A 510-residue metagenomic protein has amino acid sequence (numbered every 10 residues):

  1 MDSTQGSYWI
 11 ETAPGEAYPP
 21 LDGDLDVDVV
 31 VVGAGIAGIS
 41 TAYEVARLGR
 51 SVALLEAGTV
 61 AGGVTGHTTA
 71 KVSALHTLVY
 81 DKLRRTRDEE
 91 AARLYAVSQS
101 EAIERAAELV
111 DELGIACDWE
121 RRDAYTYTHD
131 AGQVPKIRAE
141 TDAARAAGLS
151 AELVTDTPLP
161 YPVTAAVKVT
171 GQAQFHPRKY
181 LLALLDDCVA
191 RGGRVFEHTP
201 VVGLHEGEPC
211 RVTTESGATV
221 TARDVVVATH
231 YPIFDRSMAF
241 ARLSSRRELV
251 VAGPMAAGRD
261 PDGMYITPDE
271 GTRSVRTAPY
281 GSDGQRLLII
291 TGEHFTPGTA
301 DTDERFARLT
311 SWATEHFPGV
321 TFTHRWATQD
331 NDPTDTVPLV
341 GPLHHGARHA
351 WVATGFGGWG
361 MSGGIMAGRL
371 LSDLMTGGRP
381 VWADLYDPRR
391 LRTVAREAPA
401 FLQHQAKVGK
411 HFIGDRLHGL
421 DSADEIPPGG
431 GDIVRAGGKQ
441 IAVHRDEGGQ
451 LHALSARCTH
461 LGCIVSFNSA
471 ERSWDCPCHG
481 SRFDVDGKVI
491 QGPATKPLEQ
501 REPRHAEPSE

Functional and structural regions predicted by a protein language model:
M1-V29, K488, T495-E502: Extreme N-terminal leader/targeting segments of oxidoreductases
D2-T12, L78-R84, A107-A183: Flavin (FAD/FMN) cofactor-binding and adjacent substrate-gating region of FAD-dependent oxidoreductase domains
L25-L54: N-terminal Rossmann-like FAD-binding beta1-loop-alpha1 element of flavoenzymes
H67-S98: Glycine-rich active-site loop/strand segments that organize a redox cofactor
P135, D142-A147, V167-R223: Helical element adjacent to the flavin cofactor pocket in flavoenzyme catalytic cores
G203-A278, H411: Flavin-dependent oxidoreductases
D269-E270, T296-A400, L454: C-terminal catalytic lobe of FAD-dependent flavoproteins
I433-P508: Rieske [2Fe-2S] iron-sulfur-binding domain
